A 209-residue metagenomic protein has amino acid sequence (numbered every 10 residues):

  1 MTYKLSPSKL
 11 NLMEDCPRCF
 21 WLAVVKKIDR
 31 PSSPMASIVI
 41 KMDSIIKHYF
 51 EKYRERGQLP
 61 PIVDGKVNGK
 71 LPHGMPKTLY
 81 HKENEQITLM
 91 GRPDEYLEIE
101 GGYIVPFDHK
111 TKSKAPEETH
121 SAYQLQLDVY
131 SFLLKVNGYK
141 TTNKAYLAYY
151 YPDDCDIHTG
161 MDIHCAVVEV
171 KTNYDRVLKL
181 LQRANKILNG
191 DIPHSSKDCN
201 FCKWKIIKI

Functional and structural regions predicted by a protein language model:
M1-Y103, S113: Metal-dependent nuclease catalytic cores that hydrolyze phosphodiester bonds in DNA/RNA, characterized by
K4-L5, K135-I209: Metal-dependent nuclease catalytic regions and adjoining charged, substrate-binding loops involved in nucleic-acid end
V25-P31, H109, I157-M161: Short acidic (Asp/Glu) and glycine-rich catalytic loops that position anionic groups and cofactors
E100, K112-K114, Y150-D154: Short coil/turn motifs at secondary-structure junctions
H109-T119: Short beta-strand-loop-alpha-helix junction that forms the active-site gateway of nucleic-acid-processing nucleases
E118-L125, E169: Short alpha-helix boundary/capping segments
Y123-K135: An active-site-proximal "capping" alpha-helix that borders the catalytic cofactor pocket
